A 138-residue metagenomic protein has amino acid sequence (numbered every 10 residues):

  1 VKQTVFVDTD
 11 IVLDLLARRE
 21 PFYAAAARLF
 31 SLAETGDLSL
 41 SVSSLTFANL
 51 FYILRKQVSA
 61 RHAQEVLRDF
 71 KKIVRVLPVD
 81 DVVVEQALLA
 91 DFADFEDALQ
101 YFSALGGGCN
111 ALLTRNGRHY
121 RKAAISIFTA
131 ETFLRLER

Functional and structural regions predicted by a protein language model:
V1-V42, R55-E65, K122, L136-R138: Short, well-structured N-terminal submotif of metal-dependent ribonuclease cores
K2-T4, I73, F102-R138: Acidic, PIN/NYN-like endoribonuclease modules and their adjacent C-terminal/linker elements
V12, F47, V84, Y120 (+1 more regions): A generic structural signal for short hydrophobic patches within well-formed alpha-helices
R18, L45-T46, V66-D91: Acidic catalytic patch
T35-L40, R75, G108-A111: Short active-site oxyanion
